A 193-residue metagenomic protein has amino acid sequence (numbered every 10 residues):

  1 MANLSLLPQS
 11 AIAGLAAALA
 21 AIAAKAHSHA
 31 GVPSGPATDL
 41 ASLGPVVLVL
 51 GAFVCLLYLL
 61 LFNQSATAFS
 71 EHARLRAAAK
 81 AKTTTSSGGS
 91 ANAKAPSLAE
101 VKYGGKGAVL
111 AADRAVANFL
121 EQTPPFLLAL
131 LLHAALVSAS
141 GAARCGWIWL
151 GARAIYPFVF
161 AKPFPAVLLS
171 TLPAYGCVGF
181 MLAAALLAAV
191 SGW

Functional and structural regions predicted by a protein language model:
A2-S65: Long, highly hydrophobic alpha-helical transmembrane signal-anchor segments
A13, A117-L130, V178: Core segments of transmembrane alpha-helices that mediate helix-helix packing or line hydrophobic substrate/ligand
A13-A18, T171-A185: Small-residue-rich segments of transmembrane alpha-helices in multi-pass membrane proteins, especially helix faces
H29, L182-W193: Juxtamembrane boundary at the C-terminal end of a transmembrane helix
V54-H72, A152-V159: Transmembrane alpha-helical segments that form the membrane-embedded catalytic/substrate-channel core of multi-pass
N63-R114: Cytosolic, membrane-interface loops and tails of multi-pass inner-membrane proteins
L130-G151: Short alpha-helical packing/oligomerization segments
A154-G179: Interfacial loop-to-transmembrane junctions
